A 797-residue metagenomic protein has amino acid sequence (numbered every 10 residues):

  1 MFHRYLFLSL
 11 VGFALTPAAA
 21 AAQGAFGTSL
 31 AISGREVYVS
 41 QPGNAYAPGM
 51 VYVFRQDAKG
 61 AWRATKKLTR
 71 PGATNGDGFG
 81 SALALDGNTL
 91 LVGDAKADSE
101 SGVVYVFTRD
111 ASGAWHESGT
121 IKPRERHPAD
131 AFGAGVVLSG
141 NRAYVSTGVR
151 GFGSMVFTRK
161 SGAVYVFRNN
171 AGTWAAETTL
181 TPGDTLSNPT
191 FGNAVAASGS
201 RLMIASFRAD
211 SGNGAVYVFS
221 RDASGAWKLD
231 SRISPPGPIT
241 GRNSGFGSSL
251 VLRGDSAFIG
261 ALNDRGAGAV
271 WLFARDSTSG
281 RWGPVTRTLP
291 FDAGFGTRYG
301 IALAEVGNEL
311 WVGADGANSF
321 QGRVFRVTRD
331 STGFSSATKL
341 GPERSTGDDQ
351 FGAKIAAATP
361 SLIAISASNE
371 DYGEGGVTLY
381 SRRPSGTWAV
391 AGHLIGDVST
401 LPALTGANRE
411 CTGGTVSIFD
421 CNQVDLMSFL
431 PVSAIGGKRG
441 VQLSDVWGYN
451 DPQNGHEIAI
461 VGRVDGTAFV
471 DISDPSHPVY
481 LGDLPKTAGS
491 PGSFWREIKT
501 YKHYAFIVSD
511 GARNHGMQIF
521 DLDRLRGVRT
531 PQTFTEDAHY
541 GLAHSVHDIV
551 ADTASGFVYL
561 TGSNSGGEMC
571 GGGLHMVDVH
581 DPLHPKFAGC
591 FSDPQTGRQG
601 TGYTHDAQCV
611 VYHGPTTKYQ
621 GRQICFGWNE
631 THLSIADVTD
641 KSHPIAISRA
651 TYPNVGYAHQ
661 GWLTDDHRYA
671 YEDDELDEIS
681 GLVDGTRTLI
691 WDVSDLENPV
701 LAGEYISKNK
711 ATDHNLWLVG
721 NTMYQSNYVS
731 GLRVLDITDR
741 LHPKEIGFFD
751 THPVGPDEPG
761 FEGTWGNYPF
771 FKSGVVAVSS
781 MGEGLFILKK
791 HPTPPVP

Functional and structural regions predicted by a protein language model:
M1-F7: Bacterial N-terminal signal peptides that target proteins for export
F7-P17: Bacterial N-terminal signal peptides
A21-P797: Feature marking well-ordered beta-strand scaffolds used for ligand recognition
